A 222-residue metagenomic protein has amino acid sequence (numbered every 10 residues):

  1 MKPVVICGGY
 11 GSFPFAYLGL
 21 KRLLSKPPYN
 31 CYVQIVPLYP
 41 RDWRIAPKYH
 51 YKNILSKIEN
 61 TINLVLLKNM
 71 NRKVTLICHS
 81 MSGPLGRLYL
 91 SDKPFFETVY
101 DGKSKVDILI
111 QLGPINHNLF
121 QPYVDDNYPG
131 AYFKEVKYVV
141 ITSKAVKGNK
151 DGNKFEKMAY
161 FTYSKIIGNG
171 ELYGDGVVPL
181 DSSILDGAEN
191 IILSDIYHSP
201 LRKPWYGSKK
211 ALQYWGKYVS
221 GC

Functional and structural regions predicted by a protein language model:
M1-V74: Active-site catalytic motif of lipid deacylating hydrolases and related acyltransferases
V5, Q34-V36, I110, V139-I141 (+1 more regions): Hydrophobic/aromatic beta-strand patches that form the interior of the parallel beta-sheet core in alpha/beta enzyme
G8, K52-N149, D175: Serine-dependent carboxylesterase/thioesterase catalytic core of lipase-like alpha/beta-hydrolase/SGNH enzymes
F13-F15, W43-R44, P84-R87, H117-Q121 (+3 more regions): Short catalytic/ligand-binding loop motif for oxyanion handling, primarily in non-cytosolic enzymes, centered on
Y17, L88-Y89, P122, I184 (+1 more regions): Hydrophobic alpha-helical membrane-insertion segments
K21-L24, D92-F96, V124-Y128, K157 (+1 more regions): Glycine-rich, phosphate-binding/catalytic loops in enzymes
F133-C222: C-terminal catalytic-base region of ester-bond hydrolases, centering on the histidine of the charge-relay
